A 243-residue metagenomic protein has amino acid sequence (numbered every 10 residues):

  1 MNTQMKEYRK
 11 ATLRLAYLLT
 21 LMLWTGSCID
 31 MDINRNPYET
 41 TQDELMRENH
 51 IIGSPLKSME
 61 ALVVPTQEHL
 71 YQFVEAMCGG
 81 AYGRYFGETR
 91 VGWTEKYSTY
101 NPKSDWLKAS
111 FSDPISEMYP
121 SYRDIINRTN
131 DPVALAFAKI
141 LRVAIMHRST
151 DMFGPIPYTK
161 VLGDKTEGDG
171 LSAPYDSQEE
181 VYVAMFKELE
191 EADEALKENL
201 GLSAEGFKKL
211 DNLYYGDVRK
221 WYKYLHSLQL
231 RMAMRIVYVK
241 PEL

Functional and structural regions predicted by a protein language model:
M1-P37: Bacterial Sec-dependent N-terminal signal peptides
A11-T12, A16, P37, E44 (+3 more regions): Small/flexible residues
L18, Q72-E75, G83, K96 (+1 more regions): Alpha-helical interaction segments
C28-R84, D113, P120, D124 (+1 more regions): Membrane-proximal, proline-rich intrinsically disordered regions
Y85-L141, I145-L243: Structured, solvent-exposed acidic/aromatic patches
